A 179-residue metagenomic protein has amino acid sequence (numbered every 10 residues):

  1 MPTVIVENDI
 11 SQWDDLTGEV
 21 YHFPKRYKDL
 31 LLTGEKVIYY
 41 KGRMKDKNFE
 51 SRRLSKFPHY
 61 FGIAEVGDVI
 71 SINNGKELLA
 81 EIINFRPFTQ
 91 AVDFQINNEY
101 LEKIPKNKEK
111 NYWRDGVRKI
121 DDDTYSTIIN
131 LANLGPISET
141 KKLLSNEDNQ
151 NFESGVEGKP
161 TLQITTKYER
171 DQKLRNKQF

Functional and structural regions predicted by a protein language model:
M1-D46, S51, S55, A132: Compositionally biased, charged N-terminal/linker segments
N8-R26, S71-S154, L162: Contiguous surface segments at macromolecular interaction interfaces
D29-L32, H59-F61, D123, K173: Short, well-structured alpha-helical interface segments that form or flank functional binding sites
L32-G34, F57-A64, G75-E77: Short connector loops at helix/strand junctions that flank enzyme active sites, especially segments positioning acidic
G42-D46, V66-I72, P87-F88: Short, charged/polar surface micro-motifs in flexible loops or helix N-caps
S51-R53, H59-I70: Short beta-strand-centered aromatic/proline hotspots
E147-F179: Short, charged surface segments at domain edges that flank catalytic/cofactor-binding sites
